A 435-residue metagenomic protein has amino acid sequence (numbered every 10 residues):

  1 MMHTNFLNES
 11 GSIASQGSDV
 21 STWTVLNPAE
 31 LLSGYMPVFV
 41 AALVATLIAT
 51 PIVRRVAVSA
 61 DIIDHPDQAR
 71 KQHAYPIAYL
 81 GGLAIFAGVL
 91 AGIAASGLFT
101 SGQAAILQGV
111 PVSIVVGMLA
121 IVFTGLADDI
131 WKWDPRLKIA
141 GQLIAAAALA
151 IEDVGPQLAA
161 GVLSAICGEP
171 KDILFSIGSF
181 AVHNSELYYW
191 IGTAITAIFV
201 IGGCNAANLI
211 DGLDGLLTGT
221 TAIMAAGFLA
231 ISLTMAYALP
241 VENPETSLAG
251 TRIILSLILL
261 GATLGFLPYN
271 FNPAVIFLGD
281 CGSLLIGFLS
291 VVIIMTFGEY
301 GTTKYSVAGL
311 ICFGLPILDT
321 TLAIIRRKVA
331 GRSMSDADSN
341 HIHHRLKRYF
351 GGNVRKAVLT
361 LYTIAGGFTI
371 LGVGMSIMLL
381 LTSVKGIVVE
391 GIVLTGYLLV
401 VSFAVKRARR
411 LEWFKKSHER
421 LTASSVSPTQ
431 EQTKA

Functional and structural regions predicted by a protein language model:
H3-L318: "…together with the soluble PPM/PP2C metallo-phosphatase catalytic core" -> "…together with the soluble PPM/PP2C
I52-I77, L322-R355: Cytosolic, membrane-interface loops and tails of multi-pass inner-membrane proteins
I52-S59, S402-L421: Membrane-interface capping segments at transmembrane-helix boundaries
D134, K138, Y188, N353-T360 (+1 more regions): Membrane-interface starts of transmembrane alpha-helices
T296-T302, E390-E412: N-terminal hydrophobic signal/anchor transmembrane helix of membrane proteins
S339, L411-K434: Short, highly charged, low-complexity non-transmembrane loops/tails of multi-pass membrane proteins
R348-L371, S376: Alpha-helical transmembrane segments of integral membrane proteins, especially multi-pass inner/plasma-membrane
G372-V393: Extracellular/periplasmic helix-loop-helix junctions in multi-pass membrane proteins
